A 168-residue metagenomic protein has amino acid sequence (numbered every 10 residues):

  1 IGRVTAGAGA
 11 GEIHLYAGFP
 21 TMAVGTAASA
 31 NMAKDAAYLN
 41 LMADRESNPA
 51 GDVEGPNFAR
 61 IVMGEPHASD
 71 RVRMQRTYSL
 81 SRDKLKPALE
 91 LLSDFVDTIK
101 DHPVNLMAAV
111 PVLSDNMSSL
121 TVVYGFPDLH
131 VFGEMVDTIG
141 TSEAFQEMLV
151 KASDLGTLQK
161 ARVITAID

Functional and structural regions predicted by a protein language model:
I1-D168: Short S/T/G/P-rich N-terminal loop/turn motif that feeds into the first structured element of a domain
